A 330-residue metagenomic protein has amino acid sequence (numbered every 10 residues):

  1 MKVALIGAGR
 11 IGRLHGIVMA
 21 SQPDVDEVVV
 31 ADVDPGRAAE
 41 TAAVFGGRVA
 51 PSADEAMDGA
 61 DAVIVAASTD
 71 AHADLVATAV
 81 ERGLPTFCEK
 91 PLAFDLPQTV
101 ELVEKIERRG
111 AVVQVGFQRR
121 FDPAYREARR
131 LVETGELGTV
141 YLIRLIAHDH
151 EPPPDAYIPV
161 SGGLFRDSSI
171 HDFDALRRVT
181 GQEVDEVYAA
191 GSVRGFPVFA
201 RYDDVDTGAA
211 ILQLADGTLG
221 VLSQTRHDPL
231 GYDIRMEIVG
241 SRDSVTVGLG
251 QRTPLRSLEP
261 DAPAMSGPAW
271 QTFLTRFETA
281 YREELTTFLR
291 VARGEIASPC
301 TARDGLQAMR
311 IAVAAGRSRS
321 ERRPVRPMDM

Functional and structural regions predicted by a protein language model:
M1-F45: N-terminal Rossmann-like dinucleotide-binding module
H15, G47-K105: Beta-loop-alpha module in the N-terminal Rossmann-like domain of NAD(P)-dependent dehydrogenases, especially those
V33, F273-T286, C300, Q307: Active-site loop of classical SDR/Rossmann-like NAD(P)-dependent oxidoreductases, centered on the catalytic Tyr-X3-Lys
P51, V65, F87-C88, V113-V115 (+3 more regions): Hydrophobic residues in well-ordered beta-strands that form the structural core
A62-V65, V100, A111, T287-M330: C-terminal helix-rich "cap/oligomerization" subdomain common to oxidoreductases
D70, A93-P154: A contiguous active-site-proximal alpha/beta segment in oxidoreductase catalytic domains
D155-L219, T225-L230, R303: Rossmann-like dinucleotide-binding domain that binds NAD(P)(H)
V198-R201, A215-E283: NAD(P)-dinucleotide binding in Rossmann-like oxidoreductases
